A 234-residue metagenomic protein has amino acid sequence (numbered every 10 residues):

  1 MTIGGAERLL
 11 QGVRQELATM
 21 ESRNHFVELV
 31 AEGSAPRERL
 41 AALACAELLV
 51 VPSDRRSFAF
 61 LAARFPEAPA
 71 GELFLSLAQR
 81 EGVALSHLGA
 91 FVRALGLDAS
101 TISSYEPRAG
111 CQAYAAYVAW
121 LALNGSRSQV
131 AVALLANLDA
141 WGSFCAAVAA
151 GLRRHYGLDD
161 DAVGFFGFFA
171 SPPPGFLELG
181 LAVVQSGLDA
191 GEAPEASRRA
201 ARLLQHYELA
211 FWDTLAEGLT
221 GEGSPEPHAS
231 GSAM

Functional and structural regions predicted by a protein language model:
M1-V27, Y105, A109, P174-E178: Acidic, low-complexity proline/glycine-rich segments
R8, P69-S171, H206: Active-site-proximal alpha-helical scaffolds that flank and shape metal-associated catalytic sites
G12-E21, V27-R64, N124, Q129-A146 (+1 more regions): Alpha-helical bundle segments that constitute or directly flank the non-heme di-iron/ferroxidase center
R23-E28, S34-E38, L97, A150 (+2 more regions): Small-residue-biased structural context
L61-F65, L152, Y156, G187 (+2 more regions): Secondary-structure edge/capping motif, primarily at the C-terminal ends of alpha-helices and the immediately following
L177-S186: Transmembrane alpha-helical segments of integral membrane proteins
E192-M234: Acidic, carboxylate-rich catalytic segments that either coordinate divalent cations
